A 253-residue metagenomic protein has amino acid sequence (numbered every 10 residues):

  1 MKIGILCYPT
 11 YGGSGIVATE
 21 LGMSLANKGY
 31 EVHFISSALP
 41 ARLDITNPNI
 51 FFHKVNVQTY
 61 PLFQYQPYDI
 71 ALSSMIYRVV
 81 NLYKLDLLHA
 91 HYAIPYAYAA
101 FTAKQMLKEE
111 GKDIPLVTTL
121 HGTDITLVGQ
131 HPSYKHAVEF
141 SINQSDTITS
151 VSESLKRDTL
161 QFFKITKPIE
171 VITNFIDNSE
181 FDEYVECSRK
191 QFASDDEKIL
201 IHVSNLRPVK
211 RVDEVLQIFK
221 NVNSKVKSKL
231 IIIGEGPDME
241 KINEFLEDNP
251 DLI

Functional and structural regions predicted by a protein language model:
I5-E20, K210: A short, glycine/small-residue-rich beta-strand->loop->alpha-helix junction that serves as a flexible
C7-Y11, M23-I70, G236: N-terminal strand-loop element at the rim of the active site of nucleotide-sugar-dependent glycosyltransferases
A38, S154, F175: Carbohydrate-associated surface elements
L87-K112: An aromatic- and histidine-rich active-site surface loop
K108-V117, T123-S141, R157, Y184: Nucleotide-sugar donor phosphate/pyrophosphate-binding loop at the beta->alpha transition of glycosyltransferases
V128-G129, L160, F175-Q191: Acidic anion/phosphate-binding donor-loop and adjacent secondary structure in glycosyltransferase catalytic cores
T149, A193-N221, I231: Conserved donor-binding/catalytic core segment of Leloir-type glycosyltransferases
E240-I253: Nucleotide-activated donor-binding/catalytic signature segment of Leloir-type glycosyltransferases, i.e., the conserved
